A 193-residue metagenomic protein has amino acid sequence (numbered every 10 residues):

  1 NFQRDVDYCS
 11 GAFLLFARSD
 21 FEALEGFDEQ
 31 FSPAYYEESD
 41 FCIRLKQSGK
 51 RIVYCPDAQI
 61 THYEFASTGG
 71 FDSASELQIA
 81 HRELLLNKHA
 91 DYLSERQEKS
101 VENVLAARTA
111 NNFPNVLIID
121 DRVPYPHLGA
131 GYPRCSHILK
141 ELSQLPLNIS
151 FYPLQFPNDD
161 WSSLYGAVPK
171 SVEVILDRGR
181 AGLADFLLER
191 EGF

Functional and structural regions predicted by a protein language model:
N1-S19, A23, S100-A107: A recurrent flexible, glycine/aromatic-enriched loop bordering the glycosyltransferase active site that acts as
R4, F21-A23, E29-P33, C42-T61: Catalytic donor-sugar/metal-binding loop of nucleotide-sugar-dependent glycosyltransferases
C9-A12, Y35-D40, Y132: Conserved glycosyltransferase catalytic-site signature
P56-Q59, P153, L176-R178: Residue-level recognition of beta-strand->loop/alpha-helix junctions
F71-K99: Catalytic core of nucleotide-sugar-dependent glycosyltransferases
A106-P157, S162-Y165, K170: N-terminal subdomain of nucleotide-sugar transferases
S171-L183: Short acidic-hydrophobic, aromatic-tinged amphipathic segments that line or gate anion-handling sites
G182-E191: Short amphipathic alpha-helix with an adjacent loop that forms part of the alpha/beta core around
